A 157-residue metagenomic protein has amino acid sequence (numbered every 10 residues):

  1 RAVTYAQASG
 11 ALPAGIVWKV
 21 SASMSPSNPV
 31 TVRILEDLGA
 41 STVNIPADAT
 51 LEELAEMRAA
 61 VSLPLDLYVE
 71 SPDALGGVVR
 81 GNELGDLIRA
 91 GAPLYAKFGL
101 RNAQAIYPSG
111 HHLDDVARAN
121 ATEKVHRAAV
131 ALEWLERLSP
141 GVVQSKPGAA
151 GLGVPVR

Functional and structural regions predicted by a protein language model:
R1-P26, N44, L51-R157: Active-site pocket-lining/capping segments in soluble small-molecule metabolic enzymes
S27-T31: Short, glycine/polar-rich helix-capping loops at beta-to-alpha or helix-loop-helix junctions that flank or form
L35: Conserved, mostly hydrophobic/aromatic
S41: Short acidic/polar active-site loop segments enriched in Thr and Asp
